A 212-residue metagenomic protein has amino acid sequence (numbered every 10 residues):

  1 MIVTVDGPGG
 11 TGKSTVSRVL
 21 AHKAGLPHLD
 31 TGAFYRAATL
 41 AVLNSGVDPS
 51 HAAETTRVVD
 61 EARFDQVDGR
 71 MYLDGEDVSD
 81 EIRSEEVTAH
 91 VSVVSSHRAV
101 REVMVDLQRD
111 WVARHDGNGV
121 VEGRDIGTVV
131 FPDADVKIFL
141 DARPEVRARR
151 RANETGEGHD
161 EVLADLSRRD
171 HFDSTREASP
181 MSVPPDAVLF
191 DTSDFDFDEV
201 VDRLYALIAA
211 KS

Functional and structural regions predicted by a protein language model:
V3-V5: Hydrophobic anchor at the beta1->P-loop junction of P-loop NTPases
G9: The conserved Walker
K13: Conserved lysine of the Walker
V16: Hydrophobic positions on the alpha1 helix immediately C-terminal to the Walker A/P-loop
H22-E86: N-terminal phosphate/diphosphate-binding loop that engages ATP/GTP or pyrophosphate donors across diverse enzyme folds
G32, G75, M104, V120 (+1 more regions): Residue-level signal for inorganic ion chemistry
S79-E154: ATP-dependent NMP and nucleoside kinases share a basic, alpha-helical "lid"
Q108, V112-D116, I126-V129, D133 (+1 more regions): Small-molecule kinase domains that catalyze NTP-dependent phosphoryl transfer to phosphate-bearing small molecules
